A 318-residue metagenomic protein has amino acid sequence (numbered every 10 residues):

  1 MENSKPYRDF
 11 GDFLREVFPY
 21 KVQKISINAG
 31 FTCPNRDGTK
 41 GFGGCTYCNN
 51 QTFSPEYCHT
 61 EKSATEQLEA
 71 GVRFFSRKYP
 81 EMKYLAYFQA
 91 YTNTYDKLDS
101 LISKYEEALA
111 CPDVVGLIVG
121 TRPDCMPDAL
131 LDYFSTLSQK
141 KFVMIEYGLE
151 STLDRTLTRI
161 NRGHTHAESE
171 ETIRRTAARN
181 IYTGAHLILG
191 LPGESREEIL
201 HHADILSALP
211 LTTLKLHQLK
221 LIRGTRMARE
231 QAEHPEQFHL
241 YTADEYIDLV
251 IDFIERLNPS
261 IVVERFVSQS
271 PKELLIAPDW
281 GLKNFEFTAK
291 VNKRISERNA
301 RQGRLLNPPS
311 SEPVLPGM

Functional and structural regions predicted by a protein language model:
M1-L85, M318: N-terminal [4Fe-4S]-dependent radical SAM core
E2-D12, E16-Q23, T213, L221-M318: Auxiliary Fe-S-binding modules of radical SAM enzymes
Q23-I27, Y84-A86, L117-V119, V143-Y147 (+3 more regions): Hydrophobic faces of well-ordered beta-strands that scaffold small-molecule active sites in alpha/beta enzyme cores
C45, L109-V114, H201-L216, F287-Q302: Structural recognition of alpha->loop->beta junctions
Q51-G71, F75-L98, D113-M126, F142-S169 (+1 more regions): Core AdoMet radical
V72-F75, M126-K140, E171, L200-P210 (+1 more regions): Short amphipathic alpha-helices and their capping/turn segments at secondary-structure boundaries
F75-Y79, K104-P112, D132-F142, R174-A178: Acidic (Asp/Glu)-rich catalytic clusters
A167-M227, D244-V267: Conserved C-terminal portion of the radical SAM core fold that forms the substrate/S-adenosylmethionine-binding
